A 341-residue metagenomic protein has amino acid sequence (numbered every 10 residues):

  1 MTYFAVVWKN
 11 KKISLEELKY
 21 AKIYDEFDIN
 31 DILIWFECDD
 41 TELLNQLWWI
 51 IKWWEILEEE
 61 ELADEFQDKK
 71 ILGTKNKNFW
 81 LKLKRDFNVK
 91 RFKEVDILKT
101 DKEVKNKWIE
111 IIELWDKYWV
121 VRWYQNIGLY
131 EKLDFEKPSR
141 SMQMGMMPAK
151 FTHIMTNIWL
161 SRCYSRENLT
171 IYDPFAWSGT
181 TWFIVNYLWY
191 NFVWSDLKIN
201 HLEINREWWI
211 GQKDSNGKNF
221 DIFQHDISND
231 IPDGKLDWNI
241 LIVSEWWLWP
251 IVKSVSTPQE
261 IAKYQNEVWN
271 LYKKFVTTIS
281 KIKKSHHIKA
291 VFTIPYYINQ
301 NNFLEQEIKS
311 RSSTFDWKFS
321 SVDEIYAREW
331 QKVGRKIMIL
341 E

Functional and structural regions predicted by a protein language model:
M1-L57, L98-E110, W115-E341: Class I S-adenosyl-L-methionine-dependent methyltransferase catalytic core
I13, L62-V121: N-terminal auxiliary segments of SAM/dcSAM-dependent transferases
